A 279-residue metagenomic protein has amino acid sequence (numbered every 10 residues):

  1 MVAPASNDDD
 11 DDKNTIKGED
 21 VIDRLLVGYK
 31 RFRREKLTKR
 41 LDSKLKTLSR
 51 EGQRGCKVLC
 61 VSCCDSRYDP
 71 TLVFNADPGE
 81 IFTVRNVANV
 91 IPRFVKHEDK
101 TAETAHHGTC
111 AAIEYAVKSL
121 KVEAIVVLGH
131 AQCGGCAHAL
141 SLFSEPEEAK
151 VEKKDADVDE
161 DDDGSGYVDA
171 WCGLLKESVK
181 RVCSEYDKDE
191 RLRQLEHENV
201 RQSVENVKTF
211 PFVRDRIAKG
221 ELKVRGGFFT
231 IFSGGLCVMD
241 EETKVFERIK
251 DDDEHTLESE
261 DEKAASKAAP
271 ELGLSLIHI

Functional and structural regions predicted by a protein language model:
V2-E103, H107: Short, conserved "active-site rim" segments that organize catalytic pockets and cofactor/ligand binding
V61-C63, R85, V126-H130, R225-T230: Short beta-strand segments
N75, Y115-K121: Alpha-helix C-terminal capping segments
V84-V87, E145-K180, K244-E262: Gly/Ser/Thr-rich active-site loops/lids in small-molecule metabolic enzymes that frequently grip phosphoryl groups
G134-E147: Short Gly/Thr/Asp-enriched flexible loops that form oxyanion-binding sites at enzyme active sites
D159-T209: Active-site rim beta-loop-alpha module in soluble metabolic enzymes
A218-E242, A269: GST superfamily/GST-like fold recognition
I277-I279: Conserved small/polar residues in nucleotide/adenosyl-binding loops
